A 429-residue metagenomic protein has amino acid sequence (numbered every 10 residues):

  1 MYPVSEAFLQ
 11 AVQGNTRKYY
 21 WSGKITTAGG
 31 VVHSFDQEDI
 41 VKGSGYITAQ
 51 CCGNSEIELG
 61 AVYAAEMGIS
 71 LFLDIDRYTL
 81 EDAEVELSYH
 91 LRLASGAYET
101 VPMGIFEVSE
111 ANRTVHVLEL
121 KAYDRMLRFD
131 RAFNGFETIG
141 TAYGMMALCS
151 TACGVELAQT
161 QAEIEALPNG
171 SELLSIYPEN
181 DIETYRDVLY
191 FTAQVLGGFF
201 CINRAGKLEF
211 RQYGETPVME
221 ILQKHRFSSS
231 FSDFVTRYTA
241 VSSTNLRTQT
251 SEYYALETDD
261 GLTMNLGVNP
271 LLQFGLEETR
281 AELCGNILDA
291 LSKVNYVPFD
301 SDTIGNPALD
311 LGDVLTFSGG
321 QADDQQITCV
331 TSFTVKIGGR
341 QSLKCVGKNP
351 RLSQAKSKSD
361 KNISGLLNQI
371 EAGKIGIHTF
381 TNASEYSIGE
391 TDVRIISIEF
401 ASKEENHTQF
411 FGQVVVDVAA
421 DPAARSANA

Functional and structural regions predicted by a protein language model:
M1-G23, T27-G29, L120-A122, R131 (+4 more regions): Acidic, low-complexity/disordered segments
M1-I139, I176-I182, D187-G197, I202-R204 (+4 more regions): Assembly/oligomerization scaffold segments
F35-V62, T258-V294: Short beta-strand/loop turn elements enriched in aromatics
C52-S55, F106, G312, V393-S397: Short structured motifs
E56, S95-Y98, N112-V235, T263-N265 (+3 more regions): Charged- and aromatic-enriched interaction segments used to assemble and dock large macromolecular complexes
C149, T408, S426-A429: Short, intrinsically disordered, charge-balanced linker/junction segments flanking boundaries in proteins
N368, I388-S402: Short beta-strands within extracellular/lumenal beta-sheet-rich domains
A401-F411: Extended extracellular/luminal ectodomain segments enriched in beta-structured repeat modules
